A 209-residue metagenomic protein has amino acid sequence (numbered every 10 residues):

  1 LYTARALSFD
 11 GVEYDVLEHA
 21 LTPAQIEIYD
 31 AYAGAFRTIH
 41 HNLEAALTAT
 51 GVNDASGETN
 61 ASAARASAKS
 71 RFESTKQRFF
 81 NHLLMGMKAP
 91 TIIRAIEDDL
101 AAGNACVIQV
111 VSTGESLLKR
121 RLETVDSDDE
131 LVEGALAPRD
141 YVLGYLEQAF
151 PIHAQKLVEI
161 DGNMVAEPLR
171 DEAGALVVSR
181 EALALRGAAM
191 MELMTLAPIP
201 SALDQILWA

Functional and structural regions predicted by a protein language model:
Y2-L122, L193-P200, I206: Conserved helicase/translocase motor-coupling segment
R78, L83-K119, S127-A209: ASCE P-loop NTPase motor core, strongest for the SF2 helicase catalytic module
